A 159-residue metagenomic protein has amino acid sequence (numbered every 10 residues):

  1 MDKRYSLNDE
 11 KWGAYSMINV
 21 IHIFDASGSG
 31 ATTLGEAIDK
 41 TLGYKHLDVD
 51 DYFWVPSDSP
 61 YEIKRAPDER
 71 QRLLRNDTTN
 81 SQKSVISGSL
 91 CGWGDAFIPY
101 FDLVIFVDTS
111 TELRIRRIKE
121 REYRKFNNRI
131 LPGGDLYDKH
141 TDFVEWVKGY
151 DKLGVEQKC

Functional and structural regions predicted by a protein language model:
R4-I18, T41, E145-C159: NTP-dependent small-molecule kinase module
I23: Hydrophobic anchor at the beta1->P-loop junction of P-loop NTPases
A26: P-loop (Walker A) phosphate-binding loop of NTP-binding proteins
S29: ATP-binding Walker
T32: Walker A/P-loop
E36, K40-T79: Conserved substrate/cofactor phosphate-moiety recognition/catalytic segment in nucleotide-dependent phosphotransferases
P67-E112: Glycine-rich phosphate-binding loop used to anchor ATP phosphates in small-molecule kinases, encompassing both
D108-K158: A glycine- and Lys/Arg-enriched "phosphate-lid" helix/loop adjacent to the NTP-binding pocket of small-molecule kinases
